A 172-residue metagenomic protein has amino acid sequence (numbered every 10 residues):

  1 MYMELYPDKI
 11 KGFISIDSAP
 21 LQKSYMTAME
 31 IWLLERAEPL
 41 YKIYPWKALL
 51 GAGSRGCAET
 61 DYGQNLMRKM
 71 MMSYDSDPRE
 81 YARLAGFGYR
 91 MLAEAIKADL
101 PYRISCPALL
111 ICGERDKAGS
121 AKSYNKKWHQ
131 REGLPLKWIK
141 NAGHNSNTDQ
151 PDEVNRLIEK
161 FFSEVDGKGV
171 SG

Functional and structural regions predicted by a protein language model:
Y2, S18, L157-F161: Hydrophobic residues on the short alpha-helix immediately C-terminal to a glycine-rich phosphate/catalytic loop
E4, I10-I43: Flexible "cap/lid" loop of the alpha/beta hydrolase fold
K9, I104, Q130-E132: Short, structured coil segments at secondary-structure junctions
L21, A118, N145: Active-site loop signature of alpha/beta-hydrolase-fold enzymes
S24-M26, I43-R103: Conserved alpha/beta-hydrolase catalytic His-Asp/Glu region
S24-M29, K122-Y124, D149-P151: Short aromatic-enriched loop/helix-cap "lid" or pocket-rim segments at secondary-structure transitions that line
A108-A142: Conserved loop-alpha-helix segment in the C-terminal half of the alpha/beta-hydrolase fold that carries the catalytic
E132-G172: Catalytic active-site module of serine/aspartate enzymes centered on a nucleophile-bearing elbow/loop
